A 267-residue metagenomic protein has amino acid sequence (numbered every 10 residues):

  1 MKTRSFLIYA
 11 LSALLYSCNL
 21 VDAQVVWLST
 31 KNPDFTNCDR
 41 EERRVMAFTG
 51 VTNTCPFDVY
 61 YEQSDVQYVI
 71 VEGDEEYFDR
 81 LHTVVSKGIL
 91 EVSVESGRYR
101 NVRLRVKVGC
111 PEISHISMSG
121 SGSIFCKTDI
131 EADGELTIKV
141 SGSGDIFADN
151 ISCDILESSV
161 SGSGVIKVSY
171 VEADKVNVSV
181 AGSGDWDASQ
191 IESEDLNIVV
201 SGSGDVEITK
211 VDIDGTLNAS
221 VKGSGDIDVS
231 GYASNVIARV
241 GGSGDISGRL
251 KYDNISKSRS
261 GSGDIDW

Functional and structural regions predicted by a protein language model:
M1-W267: Intrinsically disordered, low-complexity terminal regions
